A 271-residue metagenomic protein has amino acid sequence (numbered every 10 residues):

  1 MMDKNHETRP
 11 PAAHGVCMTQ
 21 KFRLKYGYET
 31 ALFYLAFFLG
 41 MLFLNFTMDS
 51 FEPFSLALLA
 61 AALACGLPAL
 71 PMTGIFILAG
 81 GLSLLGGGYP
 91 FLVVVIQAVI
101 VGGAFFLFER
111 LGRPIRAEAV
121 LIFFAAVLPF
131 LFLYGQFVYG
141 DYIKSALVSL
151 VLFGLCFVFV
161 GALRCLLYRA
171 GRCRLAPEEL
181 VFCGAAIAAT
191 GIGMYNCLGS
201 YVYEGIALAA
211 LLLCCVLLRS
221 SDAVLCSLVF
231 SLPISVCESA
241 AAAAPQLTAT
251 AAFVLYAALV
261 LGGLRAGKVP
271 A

Functional and structural regions predicted by a protein language model:
D3, H14-A271: Membrane-embedded alpha-helical hairpins and interfacial helices in multi-pass inner-membrane proteins
